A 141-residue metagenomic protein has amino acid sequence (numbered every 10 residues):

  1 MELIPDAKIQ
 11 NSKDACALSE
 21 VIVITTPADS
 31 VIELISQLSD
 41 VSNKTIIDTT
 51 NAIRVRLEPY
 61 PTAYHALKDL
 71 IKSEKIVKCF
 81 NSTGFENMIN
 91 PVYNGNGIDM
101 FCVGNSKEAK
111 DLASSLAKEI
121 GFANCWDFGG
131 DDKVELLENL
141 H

Functional and structural regions predicted by a protein language model:
M1-E20, D29-E33, Q37-D40: Conserved N-terminal Rossmann-fold NAD(P) cofactor-binding segment
L18, S42-N43, S73-I76: A glycine-biased structural micro-motif
E20-V23, I47: N-terminal Rossmann-like NAD(P) cofactor-binding module of classical short-chain dehydrogenase/reductase
I24-P27, T50: Glycine-rich, N-terminal phosphate-binding loop of Rossmann-like dinucleotide-binding domains
P27-S30, S82-G84, S106-E108: Short beta->alpha connector loops
S36-T50: A short, gly/pro- and small-residue-rich
T50-N94: Rossmann-fold NAD(P)-binding glycine/threonine-rich loop
K72-I76, N94-L140: Internal alpha-helical scaffold of NAD(P)-dependent oxidoreductase catalytic cores
